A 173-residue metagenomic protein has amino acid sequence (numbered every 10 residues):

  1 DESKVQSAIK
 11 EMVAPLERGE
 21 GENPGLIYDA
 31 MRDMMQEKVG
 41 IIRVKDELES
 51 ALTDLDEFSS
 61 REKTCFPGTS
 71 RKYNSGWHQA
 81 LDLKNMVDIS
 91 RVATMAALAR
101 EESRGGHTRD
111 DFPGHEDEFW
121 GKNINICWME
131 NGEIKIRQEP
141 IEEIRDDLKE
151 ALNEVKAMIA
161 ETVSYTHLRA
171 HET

Functional and structural regions predicted by a protein language model:
D1-R169: Glycine- and aromatic-enriched mobile tails/lids
